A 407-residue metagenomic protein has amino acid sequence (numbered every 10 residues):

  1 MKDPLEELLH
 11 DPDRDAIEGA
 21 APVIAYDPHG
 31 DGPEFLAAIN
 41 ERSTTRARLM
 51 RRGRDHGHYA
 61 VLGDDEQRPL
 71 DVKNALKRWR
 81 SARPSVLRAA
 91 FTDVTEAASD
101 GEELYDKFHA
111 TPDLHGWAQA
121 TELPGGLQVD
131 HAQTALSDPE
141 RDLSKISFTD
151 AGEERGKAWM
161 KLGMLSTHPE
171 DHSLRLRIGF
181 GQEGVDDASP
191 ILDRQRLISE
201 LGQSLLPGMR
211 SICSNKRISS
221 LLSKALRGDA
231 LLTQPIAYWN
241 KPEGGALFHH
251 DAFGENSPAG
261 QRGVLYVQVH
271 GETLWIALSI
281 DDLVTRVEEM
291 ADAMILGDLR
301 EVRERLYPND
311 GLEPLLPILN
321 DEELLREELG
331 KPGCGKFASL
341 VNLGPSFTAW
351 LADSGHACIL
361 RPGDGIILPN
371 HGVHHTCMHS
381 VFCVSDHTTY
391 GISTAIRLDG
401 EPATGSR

Functional and structural regions predicted by a protein language model:
K2-I367, G372-R407: N-terminal accessory scaffold of Fe(II)-dependent oxygenases
